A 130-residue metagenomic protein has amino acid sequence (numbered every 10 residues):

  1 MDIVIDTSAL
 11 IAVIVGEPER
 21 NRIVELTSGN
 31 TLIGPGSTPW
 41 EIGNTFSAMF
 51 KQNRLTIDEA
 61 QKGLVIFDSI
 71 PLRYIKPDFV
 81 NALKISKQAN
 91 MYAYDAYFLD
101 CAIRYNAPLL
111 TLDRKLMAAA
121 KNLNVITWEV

Functional and structural regions predicted by a protein language model:
M1-S37, M49-Q61, V125: Short, well-structured N-terminal submotif of metal-dependent ribonuclease cores
D2, P35, L99-V130: Acidic, PIN/NYN-like endoribonuclease modules and their adjacent C-terminal/linker elements
G29-N30, I70, Y105, L123: Structured helix-beta-strand junction loops
G43-I70, P77-F79: Active-site-proximal, substrate-binding regions of enzyme catalytic domains and RNA-binding/basic surfaces
I70-K115: Active-site neighborhoods of divalent-metal-dependent phosphate/nucleic-acid chemistry enzymes
